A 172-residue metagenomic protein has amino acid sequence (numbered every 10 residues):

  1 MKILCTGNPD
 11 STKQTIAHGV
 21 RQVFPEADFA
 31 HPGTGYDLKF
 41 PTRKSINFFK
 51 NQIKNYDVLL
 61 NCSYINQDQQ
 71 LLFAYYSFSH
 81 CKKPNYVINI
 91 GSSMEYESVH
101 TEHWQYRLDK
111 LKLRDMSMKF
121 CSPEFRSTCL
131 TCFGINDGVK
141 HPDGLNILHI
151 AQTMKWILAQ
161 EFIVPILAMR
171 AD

Functional and structural regions predicted by a protein language model:
M1-A30: Canonical Rossmann dinucleotide-binding motif of NAD(H)/NADP(H)-dependent dehydrogenases/reductases, specifically
C5-T6, L60-C62, Y86-S92, R126-T131: Structural signature of the Rossmann-like NAD(P)-dependent dehydrogenase/reductase core
H18, Y76-F78, R114-P123, L158-A159: Alpha-helical segments that scaffold the active site and NAD(P)H-binding pocket of short-chain dehydrogenase/reductase
P25-N51, Y64-N66: Adenosine-cofactor binding site in Rossmann-like domains, unifying the SAM/SAH pocket of S-adenosylmethionine-dependent
D57-N85: NAD(P)-cofactor binding segment of oxidoreductase domains
Q69, Y86-S122, I135-V139: Catalytic loop of short-chain dehydrogenase/reductase
S122-N136, F162-L167: Conserved Rossmann-fold SDR core element
K140-D172: C-terminal helical subdomain
